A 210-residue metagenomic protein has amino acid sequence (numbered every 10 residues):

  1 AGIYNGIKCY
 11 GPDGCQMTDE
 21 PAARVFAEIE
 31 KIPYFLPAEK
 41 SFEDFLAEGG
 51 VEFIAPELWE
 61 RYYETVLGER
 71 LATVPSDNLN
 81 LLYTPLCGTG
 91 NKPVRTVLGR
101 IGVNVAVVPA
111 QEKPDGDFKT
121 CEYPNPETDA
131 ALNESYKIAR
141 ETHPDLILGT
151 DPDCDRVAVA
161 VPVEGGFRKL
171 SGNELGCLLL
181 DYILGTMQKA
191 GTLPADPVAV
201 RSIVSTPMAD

Functional and structural regions predicted by a protein language model:
A1, P85-N91, C154-R156, V204-P207: Gly/Ser/Thr-rich loops at beta-strand to alpha-helix junctions that form or flank small-molecule/cofactor-binding
I3-E134: Gly/Ser/Thr-enriched, mixed-charge loops and adjacent short helices that form phosphate/oxyanion-binding elements
I3-G11, V94, D155-E174: Short Gly/Thr/Asp-enriched flexible loops that form oxyanion-binding sites at enzyme active sites
D19, Y83, V107-P109, L148-T150 (+2 more regions): General beta-strand structural signal in soluble alpha/beta enzymes
A23, A27-I54, V163-D210: Proline/glycine-rich low-complexity loops and linkers
V25, T84, L148-D153, L180: Conserved structural-core and active-site-/substrate-pathway-adjacent residues in large, well-folded domains of enzymes
T73-N80, H143, Q188-P197: Short, surface-exposed connector motifs at secondary-structure boundaries
Y83, G99-G102, E134-T150, V157-P162: Accessory "access/gating" subregions that flank catalytic or transport cores
